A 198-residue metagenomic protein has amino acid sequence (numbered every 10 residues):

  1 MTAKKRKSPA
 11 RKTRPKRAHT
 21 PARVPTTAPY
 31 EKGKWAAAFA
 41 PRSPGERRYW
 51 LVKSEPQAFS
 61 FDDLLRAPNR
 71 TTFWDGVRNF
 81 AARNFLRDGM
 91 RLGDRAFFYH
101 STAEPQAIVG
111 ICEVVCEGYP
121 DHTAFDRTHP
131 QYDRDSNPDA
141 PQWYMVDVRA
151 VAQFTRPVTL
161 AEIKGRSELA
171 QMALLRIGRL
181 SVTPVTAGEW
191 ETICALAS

Functional and structural regions predicted by a protein language model:
T2-L92, E189, A197-S198: Compositionally biased, charged N-terminal/linker segments
A40-S43, R87-M90, E104, N137-A140 (+1 more regions): A general structural signal for short secondary-structure junctions and capping/turn motifs
Y99-Q106: Short, charged beta-turn/beta-strand-edge "cap" motif at the junction between a beta-strand and an adjacent loop
G110-L180: Aromatic- and Lys/Arg-enriched surface recognition patch
